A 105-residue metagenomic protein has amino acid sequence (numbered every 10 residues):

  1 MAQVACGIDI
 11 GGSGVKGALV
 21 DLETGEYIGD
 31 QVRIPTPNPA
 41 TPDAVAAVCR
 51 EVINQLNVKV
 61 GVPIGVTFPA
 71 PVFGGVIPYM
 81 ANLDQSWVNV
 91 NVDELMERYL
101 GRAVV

Functional and structural regions predicted by a protein language model:
A2, K59-G61: A general structural motif
A2-A47, I77-Y79: Short glycine-rich, Thr/Ser-proximal phosphate-binding strand/loop in the N-terminal lobe of ATP-dependent enzymes
D9, G25-E26, V58, M96-R98: A generic structural signal for short, solvent-exposed coil/turn residues that cap or connect secondary-structure
D30, P42, A46-R50, V62-I64 (+1 more regions): Glycine-rich phosphate-binding loop and adjoining helix at the ATP-binding site of ATP-dependent phosphoryl-transfer
A40, V58-K59: Alpha-helical structural elements of signaling/regulatory helical domains
